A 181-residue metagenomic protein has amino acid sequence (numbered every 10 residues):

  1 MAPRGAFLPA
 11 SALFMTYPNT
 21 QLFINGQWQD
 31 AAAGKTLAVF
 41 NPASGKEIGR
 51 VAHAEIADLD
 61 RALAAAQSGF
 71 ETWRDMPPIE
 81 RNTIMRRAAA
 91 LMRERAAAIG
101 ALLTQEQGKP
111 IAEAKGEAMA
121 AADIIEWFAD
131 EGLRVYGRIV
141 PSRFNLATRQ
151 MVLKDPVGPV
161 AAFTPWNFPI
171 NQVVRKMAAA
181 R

Functional and structural regions predicted by a protein language model:
P3-A6: Intrinsically disordered, low-complexity segments enriched in serine/proline and basic residues
L8-A12, I48, T72, W127 (+2 more regions): Local alpha-helix boundary/kink/capping signal
L8-A43: Hydrophobic face of amphipathic alpha-helices that form TPR/SEL1-like repeat modules and related alpha-solenoid
L22, D30, T104, L133 (+1 more regions): Short glycine- and Lys/Arg-enriched binding-loop motifs that mark or flank ligand-binding interfaces
G26, G45, R81, I125 (+1 more regions): Residue-level signature of catalytic and energy-coupling elements of molecular machines, predominantly ATP/GTP-dependent
N41, H53, K154: Conserved strand-loop elements at the edges of beta-sheets that form or border functional pockets
I48-Y136: Glycine-rich loop-to-alpha-helix module at the N-terminal edge of alpha/beta enzyme cores
R138-R181: Conserved small-residue-rich beta-alpha loop and adjacent elements that most often cradle the phosphate/pyrophosphate
